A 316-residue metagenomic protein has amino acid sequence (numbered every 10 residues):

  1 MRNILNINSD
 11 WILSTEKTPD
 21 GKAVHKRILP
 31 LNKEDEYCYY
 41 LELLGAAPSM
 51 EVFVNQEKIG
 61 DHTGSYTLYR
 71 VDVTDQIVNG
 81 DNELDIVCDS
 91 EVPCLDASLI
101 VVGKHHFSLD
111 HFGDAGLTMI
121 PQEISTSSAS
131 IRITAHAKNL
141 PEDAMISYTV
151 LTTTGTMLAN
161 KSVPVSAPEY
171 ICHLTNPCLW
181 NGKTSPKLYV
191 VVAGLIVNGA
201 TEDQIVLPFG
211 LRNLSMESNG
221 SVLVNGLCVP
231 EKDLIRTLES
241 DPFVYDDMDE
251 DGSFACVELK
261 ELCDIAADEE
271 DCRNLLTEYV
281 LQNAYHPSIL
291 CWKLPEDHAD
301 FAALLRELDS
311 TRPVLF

Functional and structural regions predicted by a protein language model:
M1-V257, E270-F316: Secreted/periplasmic carbohydrate-active enzymes, especially glycoside hydrolases
L262-A267, P295: Active-site clefts of carbohydrate-active enzymes
